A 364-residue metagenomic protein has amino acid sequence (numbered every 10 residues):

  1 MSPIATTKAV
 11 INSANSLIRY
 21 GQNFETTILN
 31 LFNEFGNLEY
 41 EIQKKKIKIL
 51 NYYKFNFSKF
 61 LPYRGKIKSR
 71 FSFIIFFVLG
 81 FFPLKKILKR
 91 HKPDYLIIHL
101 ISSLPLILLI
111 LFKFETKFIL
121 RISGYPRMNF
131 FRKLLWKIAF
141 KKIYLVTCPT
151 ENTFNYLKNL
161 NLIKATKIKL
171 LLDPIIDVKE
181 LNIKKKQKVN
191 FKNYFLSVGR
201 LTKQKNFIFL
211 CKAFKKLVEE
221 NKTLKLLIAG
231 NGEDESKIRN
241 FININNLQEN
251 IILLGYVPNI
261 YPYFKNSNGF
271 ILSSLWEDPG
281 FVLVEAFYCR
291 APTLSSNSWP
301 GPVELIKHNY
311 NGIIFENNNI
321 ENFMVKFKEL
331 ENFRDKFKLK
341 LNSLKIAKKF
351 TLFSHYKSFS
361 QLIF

Functional and structural regions predicted by a protein language model:
M1-I4, S16-F71, N161: N-terminal strand-loop element at the rim of the active site of nucleotide-sugar-dependent glycosyltransferases
A5-N12, N193-E219, L226, E233-R239 (+2 more regions): A conserved mid-protein helix/loop that constitutes part of the nucleotide-sugar donor-binding site
F77-G80, I98-L104, I122: Short His-centered aromatic/hydrophobic patch
F130-F131, N155-N159, L172-F191, P262: Acidic anion/phosphate-binding donor-loop and adjacent secondary structure in glycosyltransferase catalytic cores
I143-K167, I175: A short, active-site helix/loop in glycosyltransferases that binds the activated sugar's phosphate group
Y256, L275: Aromatic "clamp/platform" in nucleotide-sugar-dependent glycosyltransferases that forms part of the donor/acceptor
P292-S296: Short hydrophobic beta-strand element within catalytic cores of glycosyltransferases and related nucleotide-activated
H308-N309, I313-I320, E329-R334: Conserved acidic donor-binding segment of nucleotide-sugar-dependent glycosyltransferases
